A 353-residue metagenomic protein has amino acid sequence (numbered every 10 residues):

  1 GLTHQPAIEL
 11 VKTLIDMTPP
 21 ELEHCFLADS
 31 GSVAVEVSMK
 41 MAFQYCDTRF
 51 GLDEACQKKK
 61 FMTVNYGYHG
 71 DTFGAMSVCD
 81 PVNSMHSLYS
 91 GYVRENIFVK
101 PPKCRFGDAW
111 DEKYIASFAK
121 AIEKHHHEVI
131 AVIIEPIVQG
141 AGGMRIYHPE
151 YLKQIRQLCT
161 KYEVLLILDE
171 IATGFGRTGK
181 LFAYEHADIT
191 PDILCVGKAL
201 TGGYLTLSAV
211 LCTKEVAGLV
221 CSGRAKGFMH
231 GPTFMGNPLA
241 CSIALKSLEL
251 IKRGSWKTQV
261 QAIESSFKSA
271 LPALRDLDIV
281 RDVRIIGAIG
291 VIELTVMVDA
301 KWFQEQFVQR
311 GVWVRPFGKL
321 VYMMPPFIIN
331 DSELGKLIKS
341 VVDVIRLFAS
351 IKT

Functional and structural regions predicted by a protein language model:
G1-T353: Conserved N-terminal phosphate-binding loop of PLP-dependent enzymes in the Aspartate aminotransferase
